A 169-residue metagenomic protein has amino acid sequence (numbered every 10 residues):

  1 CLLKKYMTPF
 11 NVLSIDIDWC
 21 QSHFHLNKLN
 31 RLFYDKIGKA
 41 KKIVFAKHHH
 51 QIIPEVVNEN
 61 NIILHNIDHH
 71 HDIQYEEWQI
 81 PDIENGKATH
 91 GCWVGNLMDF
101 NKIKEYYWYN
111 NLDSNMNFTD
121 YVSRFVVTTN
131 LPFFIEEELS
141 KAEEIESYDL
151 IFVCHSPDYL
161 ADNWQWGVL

Functional and structural regions predicted by a protein language model:
L2-L169: Conserved alpha-helical scaffold segments that buttress catalytic/binding sites
